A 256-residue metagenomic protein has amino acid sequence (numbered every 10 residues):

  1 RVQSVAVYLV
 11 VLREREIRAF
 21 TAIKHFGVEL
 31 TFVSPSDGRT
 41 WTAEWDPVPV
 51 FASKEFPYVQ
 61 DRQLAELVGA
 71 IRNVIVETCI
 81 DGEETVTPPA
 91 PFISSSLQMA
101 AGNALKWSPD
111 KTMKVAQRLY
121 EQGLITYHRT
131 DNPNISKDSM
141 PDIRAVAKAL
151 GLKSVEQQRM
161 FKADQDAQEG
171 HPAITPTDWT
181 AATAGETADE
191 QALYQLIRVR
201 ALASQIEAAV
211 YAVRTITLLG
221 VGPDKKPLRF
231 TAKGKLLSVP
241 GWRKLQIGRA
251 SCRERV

Functional and structural regions predicted by a protein language model:
R1-E83, P172-P240: Phosphate-backbone binding and catalysis cores of DNA-processing enzymes
Y58-Q195, A201, Q205, Q246-R255: Structured DNA-binding interfaces in DNA transaction proteins
W242-K244: Short, surface-exposed, low-complexity cationic segments
